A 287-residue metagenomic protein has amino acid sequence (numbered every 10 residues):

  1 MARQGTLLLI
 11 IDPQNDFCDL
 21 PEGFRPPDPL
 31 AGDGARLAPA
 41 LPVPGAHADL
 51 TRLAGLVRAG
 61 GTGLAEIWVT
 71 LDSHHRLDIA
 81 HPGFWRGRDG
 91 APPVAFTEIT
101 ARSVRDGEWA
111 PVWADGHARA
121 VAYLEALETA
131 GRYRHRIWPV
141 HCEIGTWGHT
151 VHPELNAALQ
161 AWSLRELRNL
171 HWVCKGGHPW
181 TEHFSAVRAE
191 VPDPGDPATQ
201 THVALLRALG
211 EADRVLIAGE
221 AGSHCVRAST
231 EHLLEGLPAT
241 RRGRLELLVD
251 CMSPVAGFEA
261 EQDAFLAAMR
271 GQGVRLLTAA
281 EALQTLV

Functional and structural regions predicted by a protein language model:
M1-W68, H74-V287: Active-site-adjacent betaalpha module
